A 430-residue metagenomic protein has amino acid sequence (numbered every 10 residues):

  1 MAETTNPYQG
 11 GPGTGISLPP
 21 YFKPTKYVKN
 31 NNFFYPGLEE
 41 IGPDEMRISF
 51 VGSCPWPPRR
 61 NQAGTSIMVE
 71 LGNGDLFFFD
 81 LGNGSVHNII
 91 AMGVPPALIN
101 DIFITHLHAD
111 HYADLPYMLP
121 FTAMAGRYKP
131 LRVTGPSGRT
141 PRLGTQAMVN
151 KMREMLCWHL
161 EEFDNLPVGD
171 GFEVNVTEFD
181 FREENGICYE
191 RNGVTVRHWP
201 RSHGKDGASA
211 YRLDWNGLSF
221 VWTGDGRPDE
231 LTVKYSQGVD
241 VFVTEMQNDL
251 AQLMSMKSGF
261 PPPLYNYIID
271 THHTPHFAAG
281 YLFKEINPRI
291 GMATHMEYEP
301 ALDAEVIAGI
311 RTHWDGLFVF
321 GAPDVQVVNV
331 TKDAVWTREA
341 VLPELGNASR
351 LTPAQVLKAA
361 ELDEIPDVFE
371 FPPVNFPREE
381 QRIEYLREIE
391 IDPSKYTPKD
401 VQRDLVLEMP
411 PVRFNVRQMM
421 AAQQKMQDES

Functional and structural regions predicted by a protein language model:
A2-V221, A304-A334, T352, E370 (+1 more regions): Binuclear metal-dependent hydrolase catalytic cores
G64, V94, S236-Q237, L345: Generic secondary-structure boundary signal with a strong preference for alpha-helix termini
N88-M92, L231-Y235, A348: A short, polar/proline- and glycine-enriched secondary-structure boundary/capping micro-motif
A210, N216-S219, R227-V325, M419-M420 (+1 more regions): Cap/insert and terminal regions of metallo-dependent hydrolase folds
W336-L351: A polyampholytic, Gly/Pro-enriched intrinsically disordered region
K358-D363: Protein-protein interaction and targeting regions used for scaffolding, dimerization, and localization
